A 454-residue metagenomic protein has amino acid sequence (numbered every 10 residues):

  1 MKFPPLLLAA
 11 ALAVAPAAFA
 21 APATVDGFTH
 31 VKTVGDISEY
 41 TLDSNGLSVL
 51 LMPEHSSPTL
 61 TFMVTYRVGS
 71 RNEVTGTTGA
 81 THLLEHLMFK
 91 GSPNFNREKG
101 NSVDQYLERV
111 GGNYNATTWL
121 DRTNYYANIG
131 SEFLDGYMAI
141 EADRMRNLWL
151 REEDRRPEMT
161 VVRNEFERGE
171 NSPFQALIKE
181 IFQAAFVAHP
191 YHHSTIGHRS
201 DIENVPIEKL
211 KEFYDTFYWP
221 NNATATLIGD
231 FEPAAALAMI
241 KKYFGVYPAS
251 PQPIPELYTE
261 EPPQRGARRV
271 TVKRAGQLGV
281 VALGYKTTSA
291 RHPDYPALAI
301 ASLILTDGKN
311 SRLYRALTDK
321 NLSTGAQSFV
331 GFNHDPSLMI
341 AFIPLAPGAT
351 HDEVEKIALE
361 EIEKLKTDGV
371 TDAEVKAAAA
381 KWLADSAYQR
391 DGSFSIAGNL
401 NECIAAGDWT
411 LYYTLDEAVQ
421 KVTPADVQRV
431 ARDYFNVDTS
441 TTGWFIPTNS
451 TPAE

Functional and structural regions predicted by a protein language model:
M1-F19: Gram-negative bacterial Sec-dependent N-terminal signal peptides
F19-M63, V68-S70, N94-E132, R168-N222 (+6 more regions): Non-catalytic beta-strand/loop surface segments
G69-T77: Short pre-active-site segment immediately N-terminal to the catalytic Zn-binding motif
T75, D135-M138, A238, R291-Y295 (+2 more regions): Solvent-exposed, non-transmembrane alpha-helical starts
T78-P93: Active-site SXXK
K90-N96, M145-E153, T371: Short, polar/flexible loop-turn hinges at active-site or ligand-entry regions and domain interfaces
A142-L150, Y243-P251, L359-V370: A common structural junction motif
